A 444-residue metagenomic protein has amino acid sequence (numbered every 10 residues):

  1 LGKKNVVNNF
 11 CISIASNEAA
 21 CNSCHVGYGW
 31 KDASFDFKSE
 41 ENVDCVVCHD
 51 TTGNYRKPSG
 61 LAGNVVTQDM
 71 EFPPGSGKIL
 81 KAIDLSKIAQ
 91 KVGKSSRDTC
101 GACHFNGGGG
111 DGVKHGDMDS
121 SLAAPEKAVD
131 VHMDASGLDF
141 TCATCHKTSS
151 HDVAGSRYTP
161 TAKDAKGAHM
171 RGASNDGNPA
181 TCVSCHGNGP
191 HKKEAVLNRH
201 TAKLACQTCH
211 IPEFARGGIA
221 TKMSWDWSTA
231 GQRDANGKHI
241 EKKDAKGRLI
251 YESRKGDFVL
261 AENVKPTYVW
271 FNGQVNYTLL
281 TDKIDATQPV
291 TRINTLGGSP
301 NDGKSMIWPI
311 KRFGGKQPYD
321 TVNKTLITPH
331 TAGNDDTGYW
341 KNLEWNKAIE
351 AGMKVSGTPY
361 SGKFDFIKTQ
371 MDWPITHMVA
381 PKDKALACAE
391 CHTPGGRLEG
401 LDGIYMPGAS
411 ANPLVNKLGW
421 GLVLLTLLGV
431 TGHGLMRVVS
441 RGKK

Functional and structural regions predicted by a protein language model:
L1-N42, V46-S96, A102-P179, V183-N198 (+3 more regions): Sequence context of c-type cytochrome heme-c attachment sites
C45, C100, V129, C206 (+2 more regions): A generic alpha-helix preference that emphasizes hydrophobic side chains
K203: Catalytic or ion-translocation cores adjacent to nucleophile or general acid/base/metal-coordination motifs in diverse
F214-K444: Long, charged, low-complexity terminal extensions
